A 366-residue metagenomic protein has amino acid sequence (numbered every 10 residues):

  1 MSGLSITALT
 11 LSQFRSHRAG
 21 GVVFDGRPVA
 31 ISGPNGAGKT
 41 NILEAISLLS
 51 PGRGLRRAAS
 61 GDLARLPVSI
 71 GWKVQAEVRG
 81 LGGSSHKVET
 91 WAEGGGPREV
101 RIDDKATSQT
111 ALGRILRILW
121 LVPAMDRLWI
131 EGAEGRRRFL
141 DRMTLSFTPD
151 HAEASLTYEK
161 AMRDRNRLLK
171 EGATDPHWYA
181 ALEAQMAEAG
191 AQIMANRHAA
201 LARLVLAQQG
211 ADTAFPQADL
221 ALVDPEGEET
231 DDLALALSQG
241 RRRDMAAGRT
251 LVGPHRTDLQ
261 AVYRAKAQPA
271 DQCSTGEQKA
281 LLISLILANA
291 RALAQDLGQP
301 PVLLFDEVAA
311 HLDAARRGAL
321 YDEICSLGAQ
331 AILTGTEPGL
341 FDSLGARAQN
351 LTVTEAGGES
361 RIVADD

Functional and structural regions predicted by a protein language model:
M1-P34, L48, H177-E188, Q192-V302 (+4 more regions): Conserved NTPase motor "head" modules and their coupling/switch loops across ABC/AAA+ ATPases, GTPases, and GHKL ATPases
L9, G71-V78, G96-D103, L259-R264 (+2 more regions): Short polybasic amphipathic segments
K39: Conserved lysine of the Walker
S47-G135, D141-H151, A202, L206-Q209 (+1 more regions): Nucleotide-state sensing region of NTPase/ATPase domains
R127-G210, A214, P225: An accessory alpha-helical subdomain
D306-V308: Walker B catalytic acidic pair
T334-T336: H-loop/switch region of ABC-family ATPase nucleotide-binding domains
